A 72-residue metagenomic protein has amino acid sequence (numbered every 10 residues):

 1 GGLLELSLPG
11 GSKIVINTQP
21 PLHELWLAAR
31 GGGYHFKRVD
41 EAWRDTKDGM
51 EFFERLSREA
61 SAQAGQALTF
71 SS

Functional and structural regions predicted by a protein language model:
G1-S72: N-terminal intrinsically disordered, cationic/polar leader segments that include organellar targeting peptides
